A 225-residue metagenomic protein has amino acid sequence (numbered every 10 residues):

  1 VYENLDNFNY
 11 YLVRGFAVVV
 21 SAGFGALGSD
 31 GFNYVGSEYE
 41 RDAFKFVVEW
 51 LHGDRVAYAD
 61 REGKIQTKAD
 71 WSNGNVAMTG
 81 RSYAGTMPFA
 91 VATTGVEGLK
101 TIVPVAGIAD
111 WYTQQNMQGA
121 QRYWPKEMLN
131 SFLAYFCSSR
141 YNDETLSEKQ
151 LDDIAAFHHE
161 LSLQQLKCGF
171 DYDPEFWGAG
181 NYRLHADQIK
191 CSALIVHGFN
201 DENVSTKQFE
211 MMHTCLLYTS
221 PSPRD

Functional and structural regions predicted by a protein language model:
Y2-N7, V13, R41, G53 (+3 more regions): Accessory cap/linker subdomain of secreted extracellular hydrolases
G15-L27: Conserved alpha/beta-hydrolase
L27-F44: Catalytic nucleophile-loop/oxyanion-hole region of alpha/beta-hydrolase and closely related hydrolase-like folds
I195-H197: Short beta-strand/loop motif that positions the catalytic acidic residue of the alpha/beta-hydrolase fold
F199-N200, R224: Acidic beta-to-alpha connecting loop that harbors the catalytic carboxylate
E202-K207: Conserved alpha/beta-hydrolase "acid-adjacent" motif
Y218-D225: Conserved small/polar residues in nucleotide/adenosyl-binding loops
